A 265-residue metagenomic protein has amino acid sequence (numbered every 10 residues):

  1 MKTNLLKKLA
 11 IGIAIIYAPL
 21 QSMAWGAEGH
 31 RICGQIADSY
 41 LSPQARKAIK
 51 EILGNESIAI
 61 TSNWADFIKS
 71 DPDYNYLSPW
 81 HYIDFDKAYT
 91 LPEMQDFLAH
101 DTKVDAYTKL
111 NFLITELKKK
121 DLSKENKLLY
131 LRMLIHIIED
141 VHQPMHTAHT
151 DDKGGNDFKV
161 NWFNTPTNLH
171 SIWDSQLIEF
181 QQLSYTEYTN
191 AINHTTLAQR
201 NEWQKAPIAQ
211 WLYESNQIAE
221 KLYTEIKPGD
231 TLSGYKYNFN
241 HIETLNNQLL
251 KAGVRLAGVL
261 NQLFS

Functional and structural regions predicted by a protein language model:
N4-G12: Sec-dependent signal peptide recognition, specifically the positively charged N-region followed immediately by
A18-Q21: N-terminal signal peptide c-region/cleavage motif recognized by signal peptidases
M23-I137, P144, H149-S265: N-terminal, motif-rich segments that launch catalysis or mediate targeting to/interaction with membranes, typified by
